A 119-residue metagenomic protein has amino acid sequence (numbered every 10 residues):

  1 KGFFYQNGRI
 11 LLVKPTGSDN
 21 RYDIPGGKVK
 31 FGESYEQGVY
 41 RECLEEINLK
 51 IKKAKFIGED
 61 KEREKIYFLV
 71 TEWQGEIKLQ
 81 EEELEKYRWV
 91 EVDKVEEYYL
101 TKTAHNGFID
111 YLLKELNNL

Functional and structural regions predicted by a protein language model:
K1-I10: Conserved N-terminal beta-strand and adjoining loop/helix that marks the start of the Nudix/MutT-like hydrolase domain
N7, K114-L119: Short, Lys/Arg-enriched, disordered terminal segments
G8, T16, K28: Residue-level signal for short, function-critical loop segments
S18-N20: A conserved beta-turn-beta hairpin within the catalytic core of GNAT-like acetyltransferases that forms part
D23-G26: A short gly/proline-enriched turn/hairpin at secondary-structure junctions
V29-G107, L119: Unchanged
N106-K114: A small-molecule sensor/coupling module
